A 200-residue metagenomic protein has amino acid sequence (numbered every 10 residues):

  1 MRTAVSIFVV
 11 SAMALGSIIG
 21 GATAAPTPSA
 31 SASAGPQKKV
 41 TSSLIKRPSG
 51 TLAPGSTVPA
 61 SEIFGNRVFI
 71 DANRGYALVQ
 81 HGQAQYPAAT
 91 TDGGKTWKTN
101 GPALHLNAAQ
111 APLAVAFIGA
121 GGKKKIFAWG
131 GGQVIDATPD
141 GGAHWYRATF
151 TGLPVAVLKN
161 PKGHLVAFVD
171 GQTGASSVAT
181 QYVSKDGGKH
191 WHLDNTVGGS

Functional and structural regions predicted by a protein language model:
M1-V10: N-terminal export and membrane-targeting signals
L15-P36: C-terminal region of N-terminal signal peptides and the immediate post-cleavage residues of exported proteins
G35-A60, K95-L106, A143-T151, K189-G199: Trp- and S/T/G-rich repeat-edge/linker motifs of beta-rich repeat architectures
G55-G82: Beta-strand-rich domains and repeat architectures in extracellular enzymes and scaffolds, especially beta-propellers
E62-R67, A108-I118, G152-N160, G199-S200: Repeated scaffold domains used in trafficking and secretory/extracellular systems, primarily beta-propellers
A72-A77, G122-A128, G163-A167: Entry beta-strands of beta-propeller and related beta-repeat scaffolds
H81-A84, Q172-A175: Short glycine/acidic-enriched loop and turn motifs that connect beta-strands
T90-T91, T138-P139, S184-K185: Conserved Ser/Thr-centered positions that define the repeating blades of beta-propeller domains
